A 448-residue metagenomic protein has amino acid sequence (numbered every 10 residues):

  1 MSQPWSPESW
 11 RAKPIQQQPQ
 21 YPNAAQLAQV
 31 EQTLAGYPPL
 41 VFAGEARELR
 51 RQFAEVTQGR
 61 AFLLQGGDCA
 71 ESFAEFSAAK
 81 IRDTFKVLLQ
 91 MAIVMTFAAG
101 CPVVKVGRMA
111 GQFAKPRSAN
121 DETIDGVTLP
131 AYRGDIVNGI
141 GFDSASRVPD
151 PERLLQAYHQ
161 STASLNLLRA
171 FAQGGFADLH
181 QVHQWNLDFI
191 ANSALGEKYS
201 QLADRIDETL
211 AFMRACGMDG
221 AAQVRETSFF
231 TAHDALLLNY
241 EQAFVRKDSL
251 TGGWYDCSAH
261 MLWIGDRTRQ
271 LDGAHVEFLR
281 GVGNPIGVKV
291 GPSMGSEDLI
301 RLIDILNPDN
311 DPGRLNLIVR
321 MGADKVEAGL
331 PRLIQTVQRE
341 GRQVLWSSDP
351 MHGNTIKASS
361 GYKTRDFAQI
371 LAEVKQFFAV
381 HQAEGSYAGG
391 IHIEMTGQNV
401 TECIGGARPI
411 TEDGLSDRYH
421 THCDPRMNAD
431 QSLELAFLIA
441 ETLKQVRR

Functional and structural regions predicted by a protein language model:
M1-I136: Long, contiguous, compositionally biased segments that the model treats as domain-scale units
M1-Y37, G405-R448: N-terminal charge/polar-biased segments
N23, L27, P38-F42, Y199 (+3 more regions): Short, structured coil/loop segments at alpha-helix boundaries
E48-R50, D272-H275, L302, P331-L333: Glycine-rich, charged/polar anion/phosphate-binding loops that engage phosphate groups from diverse ligands
F62-A70, R280-V282, D311-G313, H352-K357 (+1 more regions): Short acidic (Asp/Glu) and glycine-rich catalytic loops that position anionic groups and cofactors
G67, G107, G291, D349-M351 (+1 more regions): Anionic group-transfer/hydrolysis microenvironments
F76-G322, R365, G390-H392, P409-E412 (+1 more regions): Active-site-facing alpha/beta catalytic cores
S296-D309, R314-W346, H352-I404: Non-transmembrane, aqueous-exposed alpha-helical and coiled segments at domain scale
